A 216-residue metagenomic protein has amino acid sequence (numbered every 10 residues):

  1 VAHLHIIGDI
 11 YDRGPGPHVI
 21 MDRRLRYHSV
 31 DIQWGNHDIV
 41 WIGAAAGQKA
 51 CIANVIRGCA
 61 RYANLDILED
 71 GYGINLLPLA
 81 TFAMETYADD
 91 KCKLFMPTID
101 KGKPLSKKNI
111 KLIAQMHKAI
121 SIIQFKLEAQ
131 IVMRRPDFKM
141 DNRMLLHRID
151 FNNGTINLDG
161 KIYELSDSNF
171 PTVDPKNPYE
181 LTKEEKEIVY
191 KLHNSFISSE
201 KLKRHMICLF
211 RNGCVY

Functional and structural regions predicted by a protein language model:
V1-Y216: Feature recognizes metal-dependent phosphohydrolase scaffolds
